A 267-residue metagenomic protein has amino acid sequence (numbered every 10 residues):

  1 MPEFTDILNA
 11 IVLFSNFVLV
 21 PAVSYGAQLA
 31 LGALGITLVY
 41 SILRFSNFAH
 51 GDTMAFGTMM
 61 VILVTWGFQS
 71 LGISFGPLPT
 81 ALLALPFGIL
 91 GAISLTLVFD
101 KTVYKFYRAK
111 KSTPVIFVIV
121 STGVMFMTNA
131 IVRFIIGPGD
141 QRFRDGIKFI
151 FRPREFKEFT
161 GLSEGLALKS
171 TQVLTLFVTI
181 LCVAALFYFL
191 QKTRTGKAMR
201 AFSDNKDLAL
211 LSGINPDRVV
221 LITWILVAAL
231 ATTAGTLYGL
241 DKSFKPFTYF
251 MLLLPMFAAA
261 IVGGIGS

Functional and structural regions predicted by a protein language model:
M1-G32, M60, L71-L83, K110-V115 (+3 more regions): Membrane-interfacial amphipathic/re-entrant helices at transmembrane-helix boundaries
F4-I7, F106-K110, V115-K192, V219: Transmembrane helix-bundle core of multi-pass membrane transporters and related energy-transducing complexes
F14-V64, V98, T102-S112, I116 (+1 more regions): Single transmembrane alpha-helix segments in multi-pass membrane proteins
A33-I42, V61, L95-K101, T128 (+4 more regions): Alpha-helical transmembrane segments of polytopic integral membrane proteins, especially the permease/helical cores
T58-L63, G88-L95, T122-V132, V178-F187 (+2 more regions): Hydrophobic core segments of alpha-helical transmembrane domains in multi-pass membrane transport and ion-translocation
G72-V124: Alpha-helical transmembrane segments within multi-pass membrane transporters and channels
T80-L90, W224-A231, G235-S267: Transmembrane alpha-helical segments in multi-pass inner-membrane proteins
E164-F244, Y249: Helix-loop-helix "hairpin" substructures at the membrane interface of multi-pass membrane proteins
